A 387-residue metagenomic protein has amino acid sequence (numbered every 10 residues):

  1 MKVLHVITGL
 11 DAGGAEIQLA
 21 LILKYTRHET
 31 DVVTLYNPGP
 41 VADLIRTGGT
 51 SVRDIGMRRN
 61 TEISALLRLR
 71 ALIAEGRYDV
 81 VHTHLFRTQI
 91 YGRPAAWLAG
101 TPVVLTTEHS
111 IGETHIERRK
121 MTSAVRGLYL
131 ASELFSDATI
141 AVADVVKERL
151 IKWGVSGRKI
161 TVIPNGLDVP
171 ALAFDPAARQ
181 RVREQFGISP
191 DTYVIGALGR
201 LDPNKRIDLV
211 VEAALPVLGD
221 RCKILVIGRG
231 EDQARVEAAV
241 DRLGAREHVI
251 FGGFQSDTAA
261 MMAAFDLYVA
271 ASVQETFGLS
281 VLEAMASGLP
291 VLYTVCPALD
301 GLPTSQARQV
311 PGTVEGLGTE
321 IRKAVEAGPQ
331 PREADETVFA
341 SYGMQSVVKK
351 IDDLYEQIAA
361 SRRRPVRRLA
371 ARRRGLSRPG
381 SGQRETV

Functional and structural regions predicted by a protein language model:
H5-L67, V146, G230-E231: N-terminal strand-loop element at the rim of the active site of nucleotide-sugar-dependent glycosyltransferases
G13-L21, Y193, A197-P216, E231-E237: A conserved mid-protein helix/loop that constitutes part of the nucleotide-sugar donor-binding site
T34, P290-Y293: Short hydrophobic beta-strand element within catalytic cores of glycosyltransferases and related nucleotide-activated
T83-Y91, E108: Short His-centered aromatic/hydrophobic patch
F135-T161, L167-A171: A short, active-site helix/loop in glycosyltransferases that binds the activated sugar's phosphate group
A173-I188, R332-D335: A short helix/loop element that forms part of the nucleotide-sugar donor recognition site in Leloir-type
F254, V273: Aromatic "clamp/platform" in nucleotide-sugar-dependent glycosyltransferases that forms part of the donor/acceptor
T304-E315, K323-G328: Conserved acidic donor-binding segment of nucleotide-sugar-dependent glycosyltransferases
